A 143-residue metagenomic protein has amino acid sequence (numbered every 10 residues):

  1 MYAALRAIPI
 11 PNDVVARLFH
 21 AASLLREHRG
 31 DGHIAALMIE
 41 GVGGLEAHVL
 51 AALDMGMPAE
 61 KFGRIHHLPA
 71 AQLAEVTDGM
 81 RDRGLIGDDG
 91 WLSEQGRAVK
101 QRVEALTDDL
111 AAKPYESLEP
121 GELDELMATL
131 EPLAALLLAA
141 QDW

Functional and structural regions predicted by a protein language model:
M1-A74: Phosphate/adenylate-binding glycine loop and adjacent helical scaffold
Y2-A4, V15-A16, D89-L106: Accessory beta->alpha helical hairpin/"wing" motif in late/C-terminal subdomains of nucleic-acid enzymes
R29, G56-M57, G79, L106-D109: Short acidic (Asp/Glu) and glycine-rich catalytic loops that position anionic groups and cofactors
L73-I86, G96: Basic amphipathic alpha-helical segments that dock to polyanions
G79, Q95-A98, R102, E125 (+1 more regions): Charged, amphipathic alpha-helical oligomerization/scaffolding segments
D108, K113-W143: Terminal interaction helix/tail motif
